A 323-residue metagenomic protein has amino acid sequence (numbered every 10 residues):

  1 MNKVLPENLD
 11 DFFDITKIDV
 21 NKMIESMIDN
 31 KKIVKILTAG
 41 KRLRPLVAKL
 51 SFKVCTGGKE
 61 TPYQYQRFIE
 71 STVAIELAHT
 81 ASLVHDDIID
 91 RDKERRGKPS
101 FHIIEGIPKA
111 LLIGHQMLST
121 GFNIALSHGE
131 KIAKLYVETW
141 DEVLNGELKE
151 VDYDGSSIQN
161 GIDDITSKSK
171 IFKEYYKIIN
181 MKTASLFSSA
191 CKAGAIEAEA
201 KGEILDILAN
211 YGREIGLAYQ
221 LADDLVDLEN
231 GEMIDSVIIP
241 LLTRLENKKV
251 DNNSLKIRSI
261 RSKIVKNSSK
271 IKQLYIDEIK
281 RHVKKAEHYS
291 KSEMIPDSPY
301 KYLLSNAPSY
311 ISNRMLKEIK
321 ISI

Functional and structural regions predicted by a protein language model:
M1-V84, I88-I103, V151-F172, V283 (+1 more regions): Conserved N-terminal diphosphate/IPP-binding helix and adjacent helical/loop segment of trans-prenyltransferase domains
N2, L9, F13, F68-S71 (+5 more regions): Hydrophobic packing residues in well-ordered alpha-helices of helical domains and bundles
K35-K41, P108-A110, I179, E278: Solvent-exposed loop and edge beta-strand segments that line ligand/cofactor-binding and catalytic clefts
L50, V54-G57, V84-I104, F122 (+4 more regions): Acidic, Mg2+-coordinating active-site segments of isoprenoid diphosphate-utilizing enzymes
T61-A78, I107, L111, I204-G216: Alpha-helical scaffolds flanking conserved acidic
A125-V143, K270-Q273: Transmembrane helix-loop-helix
K170-K182, Q273: A short glycine-threonine-serine/GTX helix/turn-capping micro-motif
V265-I323: C-terminal charged capping/lid subdomain of soluble metabolic enzymes
